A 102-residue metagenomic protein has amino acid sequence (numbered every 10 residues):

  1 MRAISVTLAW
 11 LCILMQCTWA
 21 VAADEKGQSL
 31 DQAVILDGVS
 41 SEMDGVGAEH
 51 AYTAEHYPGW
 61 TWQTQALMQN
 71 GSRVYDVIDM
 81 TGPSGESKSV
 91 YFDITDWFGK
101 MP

Functional and structural regions predicted by a protein language model:
M1-V6: Positively charged n-region of N-terminal signal peptides that target proteins for export
T7-Q16: Bacterial N-terminal signal peptides
W19-V74, P83-P102: N-terminal secretory-pathway/extracellular module detecting exported/lumenal segments and adjacent signal-anchor/first
V77-D79: Residue-level detector of beta-strand face positions
